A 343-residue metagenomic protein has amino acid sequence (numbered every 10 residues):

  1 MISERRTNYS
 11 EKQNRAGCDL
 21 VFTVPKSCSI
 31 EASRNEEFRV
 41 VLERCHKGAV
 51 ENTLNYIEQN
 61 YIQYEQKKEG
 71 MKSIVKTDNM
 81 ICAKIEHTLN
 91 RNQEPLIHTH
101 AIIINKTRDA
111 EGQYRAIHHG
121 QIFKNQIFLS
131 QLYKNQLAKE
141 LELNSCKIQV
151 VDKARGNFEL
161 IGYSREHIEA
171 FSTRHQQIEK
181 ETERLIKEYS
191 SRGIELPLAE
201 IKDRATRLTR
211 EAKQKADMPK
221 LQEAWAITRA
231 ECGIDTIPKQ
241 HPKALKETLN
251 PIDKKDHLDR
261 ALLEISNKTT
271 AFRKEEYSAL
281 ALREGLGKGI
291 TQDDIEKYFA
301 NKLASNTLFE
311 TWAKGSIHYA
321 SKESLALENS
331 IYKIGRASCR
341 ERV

Functional and structural regions predicted by a protein language model:
M1-V343: Helicase P-loop NTPase motor core of nucleic-acid translocases
